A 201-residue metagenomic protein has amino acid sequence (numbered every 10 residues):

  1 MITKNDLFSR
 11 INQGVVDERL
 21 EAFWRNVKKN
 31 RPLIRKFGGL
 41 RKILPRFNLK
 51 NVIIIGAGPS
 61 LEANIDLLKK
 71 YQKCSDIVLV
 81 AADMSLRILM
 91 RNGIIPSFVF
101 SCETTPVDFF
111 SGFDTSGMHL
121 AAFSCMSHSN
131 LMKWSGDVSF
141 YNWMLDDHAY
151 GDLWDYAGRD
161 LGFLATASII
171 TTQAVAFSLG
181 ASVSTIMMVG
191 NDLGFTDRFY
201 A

Functional and structural regions predicted by a protein language model:
M1-D76, R87, R91, I95 (+3 more regions): N-terminal donor/sugar-recognition subdomains of glycan-related enzymes, prototypically the membrane-proximal stem
V52-G56, L79-V80, F100, A121 (+2 more regions): Structural motif
S60, V80-A81, S101-T105, G112-F113 (+3 more regions): Short, glycine/acidic-rich beta->alpha junctions
I65-D66, R91-I94, S101, F110-D114 (+3 more regions): Short acidic, glycine/serine/threonine-rich loops at helix termini
I77-I88, S97-T105, M118-C125: Short internal beta-strands
S85-I88, P106-F109, S127-N130, H148 (+1 more regions): Short gly/pro/ser/thr-enriched loop/turn and capping motifs at secondary-structure boundaries
S85-L86, I94-E103, A181-A201: Glycine-rich phosphate/pyrophosphate-binding loops and their adjacent beta-strand/loop elements at enzyme active sites
S129-L193: Active-site/ligand-binding-proximal alpha/beta "capping" segment
